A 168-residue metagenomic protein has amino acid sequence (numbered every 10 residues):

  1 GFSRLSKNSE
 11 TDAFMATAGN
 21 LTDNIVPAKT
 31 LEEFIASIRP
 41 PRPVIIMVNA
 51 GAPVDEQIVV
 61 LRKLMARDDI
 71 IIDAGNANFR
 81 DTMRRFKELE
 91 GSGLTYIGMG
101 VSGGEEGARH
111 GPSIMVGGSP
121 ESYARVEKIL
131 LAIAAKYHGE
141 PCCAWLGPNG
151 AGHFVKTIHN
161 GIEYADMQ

Functional and structural regions predicted by a protein language model:
G1-S3: Short beta-strand "acidic-cap" motif of Rossmann-like dinucleotide-binding folds
L5-K7, T17-R84, E88-E90, A108-G118: Rossmann-like NAD(P)-binding element
D12-A16: Amphipathic alpha-helical hairpins/coiled-coils and adjacent low-complexity
D55-Q57, I72, A77-Q168: Rossmann-fold dinucleotide-binding core
